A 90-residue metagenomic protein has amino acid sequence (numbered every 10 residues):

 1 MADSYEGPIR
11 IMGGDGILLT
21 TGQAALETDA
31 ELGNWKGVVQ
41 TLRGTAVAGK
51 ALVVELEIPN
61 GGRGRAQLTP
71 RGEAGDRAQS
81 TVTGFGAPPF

Functional and structural regions predicted by a protein language model:
M1-A30: Solvent-exposed edge beta-strands and adjacent loop segments that serve as assembly or binding interfaces
D3, G44-A48: A short beta-turn/strand-edge loop motif at beta-sheet boundaries
Y5, W35, G62-G64: Structural detector for hydrophobic anchor residues on beta-strands
Y5-G13, K50-N60: Short conserved beta-strand and strand-loop elements enriched in small hydrophobics with frequent Asp/Gly
T28-D29, V38, G49, E57-P59: Non-catalytic effector/regulatory segments
A30-G44, P89: Charged, amphipathic alpha-helical segments
E57-F90: Short beta-strand and beta-hairpin "edge-sheet" elements
